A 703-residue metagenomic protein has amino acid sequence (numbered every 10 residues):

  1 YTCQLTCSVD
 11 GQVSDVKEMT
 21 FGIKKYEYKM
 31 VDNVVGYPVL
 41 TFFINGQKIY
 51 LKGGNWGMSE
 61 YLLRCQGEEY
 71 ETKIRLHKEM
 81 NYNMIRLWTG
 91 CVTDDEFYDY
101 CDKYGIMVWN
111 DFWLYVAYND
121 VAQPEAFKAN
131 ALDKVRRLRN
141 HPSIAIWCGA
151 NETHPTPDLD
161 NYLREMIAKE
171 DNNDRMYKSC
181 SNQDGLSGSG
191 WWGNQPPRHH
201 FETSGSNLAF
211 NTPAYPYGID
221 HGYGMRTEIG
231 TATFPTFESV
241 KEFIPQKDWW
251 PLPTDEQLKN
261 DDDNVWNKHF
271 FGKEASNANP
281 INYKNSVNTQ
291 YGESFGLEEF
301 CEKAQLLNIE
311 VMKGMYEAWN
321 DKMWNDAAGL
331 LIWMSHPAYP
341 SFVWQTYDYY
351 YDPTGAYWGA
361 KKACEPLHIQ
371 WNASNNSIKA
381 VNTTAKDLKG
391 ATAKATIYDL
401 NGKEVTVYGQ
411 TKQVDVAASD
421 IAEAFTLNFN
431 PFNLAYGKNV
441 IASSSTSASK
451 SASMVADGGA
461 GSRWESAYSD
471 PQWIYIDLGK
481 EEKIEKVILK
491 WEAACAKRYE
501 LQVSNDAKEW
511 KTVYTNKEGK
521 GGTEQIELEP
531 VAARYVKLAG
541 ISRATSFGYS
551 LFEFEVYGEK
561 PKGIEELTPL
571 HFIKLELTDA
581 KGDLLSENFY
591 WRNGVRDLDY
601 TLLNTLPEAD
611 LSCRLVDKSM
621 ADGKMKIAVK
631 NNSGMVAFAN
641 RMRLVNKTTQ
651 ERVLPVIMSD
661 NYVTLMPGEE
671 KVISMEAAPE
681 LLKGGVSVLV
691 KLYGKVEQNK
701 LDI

Functional and structural regions predicted by a protein language model:
Y1-M84, W88, A327, D352 (+2 more regions): Secreted/periplasmic carbohydrate-active enzymes, especially glycoside hydrolases
Q4, Q12-I146, V265-N267, F271-E302 (+1 more regions): Active-site-adjacent substrate/metal-binding segments within catalytic domains of carbohydrate-active enzymes
V9, D15, V135-K259: Active-site region of glycoside hydrolase catalytic domains
K29, M58-S59, V92-D94, V116-Y118 (+8 more regions): Flexible loop/turn segments at secondary-structure boundaries
N83-I85, A145, A328, E485 (+1 more regions): Short acidic/polar active-site loop segments enriched in Thr and Asp
T212-K389: Substrate-binding clefts and catalytic carboxylate motifs of secreted carbohydrate-active enzymes
F432-L434, S444, S449-K450, A456-G563: Aromatic, loop-rich ligand-recognition surfaces of beta-strand-rich domains
